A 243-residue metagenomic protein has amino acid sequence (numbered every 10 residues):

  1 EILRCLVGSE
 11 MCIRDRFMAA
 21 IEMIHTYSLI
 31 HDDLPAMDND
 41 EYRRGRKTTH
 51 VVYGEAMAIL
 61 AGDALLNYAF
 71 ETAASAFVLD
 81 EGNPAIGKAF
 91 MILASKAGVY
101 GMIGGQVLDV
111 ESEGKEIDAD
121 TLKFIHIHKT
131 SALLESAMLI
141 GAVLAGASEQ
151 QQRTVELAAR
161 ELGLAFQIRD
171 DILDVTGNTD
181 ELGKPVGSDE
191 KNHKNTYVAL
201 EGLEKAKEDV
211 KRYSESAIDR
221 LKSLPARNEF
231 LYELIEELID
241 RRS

Functional and structural regions predicted by a protein language model:
E1-G8, I13: Single conserved hydrophobic/aromatic residue that forms the stacking wall/gate of nucleotide- or nucleobase-binding
S9-E10, T48-M57, F124: A short glycine/serine-rich beta->alpha loop
E10, R14-M23, K47, I86-M91 (+1 more regions): Alpha-helical scaffolds flanking conserved acidic
L29-V52, L65-A76, A97-D118, H128-K129 (+2 more regions): Acidic, Mg2+-coordinating active-site segments of isoprenoid diphosphate-utilizing enzymes
V52-I92: Hydrophobic alpha-helical segments and helix pairs
A56-L60, A119-K129: A short glycine-threonine-serine/GTX helix/turn-capping micro-motif
R227-S243: Short, amphipathic C-terminal "tail helix"
